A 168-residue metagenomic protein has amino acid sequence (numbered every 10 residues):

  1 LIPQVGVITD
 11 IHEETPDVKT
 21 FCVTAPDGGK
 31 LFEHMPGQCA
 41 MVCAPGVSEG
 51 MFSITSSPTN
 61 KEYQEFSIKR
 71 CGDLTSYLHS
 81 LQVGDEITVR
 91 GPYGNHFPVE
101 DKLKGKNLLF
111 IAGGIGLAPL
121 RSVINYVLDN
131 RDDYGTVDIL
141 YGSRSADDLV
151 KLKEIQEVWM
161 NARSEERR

Functional and structural regions predicted by a protein language model:
L1-D85, S143-S145: Ferredoxin-reductase
D73-R168: FNR/FR-type flavoprotein reductase catalytic core
